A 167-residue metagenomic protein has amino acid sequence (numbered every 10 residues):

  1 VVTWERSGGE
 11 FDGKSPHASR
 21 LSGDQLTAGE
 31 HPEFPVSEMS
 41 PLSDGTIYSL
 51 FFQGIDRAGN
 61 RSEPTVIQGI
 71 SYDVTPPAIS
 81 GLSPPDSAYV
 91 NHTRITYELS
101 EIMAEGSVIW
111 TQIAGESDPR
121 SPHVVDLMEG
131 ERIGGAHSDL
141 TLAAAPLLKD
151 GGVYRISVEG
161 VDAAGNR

Functional and structural regions predicted by a protein language model:
V1-H17, E98-S121: Solvent-exposed loop/turn segments flanking beta-strands in beta-repeat/beta-sandwich domains
G9-L26, S87, G115-G135: Low-complexity "stalk/linker" and mucin-like segments enriched in Ser/Thr/Pro/Ala/Gly
S22-I47, R57, E129-V153, A163-A164: Signal that preferentially marks extracellular ectodomain short beta-strand elements of beta-sandwich modules
F52-G54, V158-G160: Conserved structural position at the C-terminal beta-strand of extracellular beta-sandwich adhesion modules
D56, V66-S80, D162, N166-R167: Flexible, low-complexity linkers/stalks enriched in Thr/Pro that connect modular domains
S80-V90: Short, solvent-exposed loop/edge segments of extracellular or virion-exposed proteins
N91-I95: Structural beta-strand segments of beta-rich domains
